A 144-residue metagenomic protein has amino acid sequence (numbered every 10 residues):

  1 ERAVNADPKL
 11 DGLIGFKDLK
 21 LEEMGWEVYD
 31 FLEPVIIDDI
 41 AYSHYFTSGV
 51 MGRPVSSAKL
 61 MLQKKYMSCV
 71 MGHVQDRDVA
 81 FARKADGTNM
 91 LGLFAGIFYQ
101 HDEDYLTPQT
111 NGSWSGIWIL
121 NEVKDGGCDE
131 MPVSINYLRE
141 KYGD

Functional and structural regions predicted by a protein language model:
E1-Y29: Active-site neighborhood of divalent metal-dependent phosphoester bond hydrolases
N5-P8, F31-L32, G49, R53: Solvent-exposed, charged interface segments at domain starts and junctions
G25-E27, I40, M90: Short, conserved active-site loop motifs that form the nucleotide-linked donor/cofactor pocket
D30-P34, I117: Short, acidic/polar N-cap/turn motifs at the starts of alpha helices
P34-A41: Beta-strand-turn-beta hairpins that frame and shape the catalytic cleft of phosphate-ester-processing enzymes
S43-M131: Conserved beta-sheet core of the metallophosphoesterase superfamily
D129-D144: Polar, enzyme-active/binding microenvironments
